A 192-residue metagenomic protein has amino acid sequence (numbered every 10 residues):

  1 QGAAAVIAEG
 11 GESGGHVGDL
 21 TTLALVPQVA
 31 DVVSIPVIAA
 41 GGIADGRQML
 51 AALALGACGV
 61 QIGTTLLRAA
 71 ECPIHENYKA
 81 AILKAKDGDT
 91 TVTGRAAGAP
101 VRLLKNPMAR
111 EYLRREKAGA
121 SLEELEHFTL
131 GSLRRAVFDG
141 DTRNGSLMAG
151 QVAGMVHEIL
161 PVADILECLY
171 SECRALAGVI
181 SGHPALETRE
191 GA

Functional and structural regions predicted by a protein language model:
Q1-P36: Active-site entrance/lid segments in N-terminal catalytic domains of soluble metabolic enzymes
T22-I38, A44-A192: Conserved active-site-proximal phosphate/metal-binding subdomains
